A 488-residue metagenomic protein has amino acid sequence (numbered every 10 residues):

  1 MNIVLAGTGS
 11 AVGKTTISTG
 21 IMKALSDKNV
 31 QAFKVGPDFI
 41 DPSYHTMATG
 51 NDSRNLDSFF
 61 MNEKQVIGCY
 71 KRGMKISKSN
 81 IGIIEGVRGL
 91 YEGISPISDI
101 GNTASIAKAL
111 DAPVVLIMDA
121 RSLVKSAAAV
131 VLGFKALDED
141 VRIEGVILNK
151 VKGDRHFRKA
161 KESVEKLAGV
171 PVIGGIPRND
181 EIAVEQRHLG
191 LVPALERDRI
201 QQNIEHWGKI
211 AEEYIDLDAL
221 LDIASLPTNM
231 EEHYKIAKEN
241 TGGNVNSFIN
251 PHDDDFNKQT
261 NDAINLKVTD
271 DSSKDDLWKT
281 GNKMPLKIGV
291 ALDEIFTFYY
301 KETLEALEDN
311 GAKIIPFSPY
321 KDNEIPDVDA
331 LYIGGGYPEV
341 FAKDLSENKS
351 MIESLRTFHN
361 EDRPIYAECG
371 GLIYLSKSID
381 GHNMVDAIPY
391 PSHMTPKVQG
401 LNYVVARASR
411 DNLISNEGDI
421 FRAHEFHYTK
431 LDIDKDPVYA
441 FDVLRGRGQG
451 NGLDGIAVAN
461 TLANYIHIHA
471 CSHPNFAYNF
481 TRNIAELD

Functional and structural regions predicted by a protein language model:
N2-V12, T19-L110, V114, M118-E144 (+2 more regions): ATP-dependent carboxylate-amine ligase catalytic core
T46, A107, K125, N282-K283 (+4 more regions): C-terminal and late-domain segments of enzyme folds
Y70-K71, I182-R197, D329-I333, N402-V404: Short, surface-exposed amphipathic charged segments that create phosphate/polyanion-binding patches used for binding
A112, V170, N360-P364: A short helix->loop->beta-strand "cap" motif at the edges of active sites that frequently abuts
V124-N240: Internal gly/pro-rich beta-alpha loop/helix module that stabilizes soluble enzyme cofactors or their anionic handles
L195-G242, D271, D275-M284, L292-F296 (+1 more regions): Acyltransferase
K287-E347, E353, T357: Phosphate-binding active sites in nucleotide-utilizing proteins
P338-L413: Cysteine-nucleophile active-site neighborhood
